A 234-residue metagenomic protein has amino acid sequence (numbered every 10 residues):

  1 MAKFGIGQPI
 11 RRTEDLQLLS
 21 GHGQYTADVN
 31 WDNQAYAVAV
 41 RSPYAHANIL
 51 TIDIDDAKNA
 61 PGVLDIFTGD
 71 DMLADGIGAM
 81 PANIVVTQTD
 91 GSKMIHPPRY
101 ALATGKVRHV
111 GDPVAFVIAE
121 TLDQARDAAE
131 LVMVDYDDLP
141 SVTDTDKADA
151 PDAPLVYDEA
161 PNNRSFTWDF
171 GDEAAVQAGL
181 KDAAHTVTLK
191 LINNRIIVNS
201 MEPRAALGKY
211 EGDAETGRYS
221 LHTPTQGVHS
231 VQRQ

Functional and structural regions predicted by a protein language model:
M1-F166, T186-L189: Flexible, low-hydrophobicity surface segments
L16-G21, D169-D172, N194-E202: Short acidic/polar alpha-helix capping motifs at helix-coil junctions
K58, I66, F170-G179: Predominantly extracellular/luminal regions of secreted and cell-surface proteins, especially disulfide-bonded
A175-Q234: Conserved beta-alpha junction segments in alpha/beta enzyme cores
